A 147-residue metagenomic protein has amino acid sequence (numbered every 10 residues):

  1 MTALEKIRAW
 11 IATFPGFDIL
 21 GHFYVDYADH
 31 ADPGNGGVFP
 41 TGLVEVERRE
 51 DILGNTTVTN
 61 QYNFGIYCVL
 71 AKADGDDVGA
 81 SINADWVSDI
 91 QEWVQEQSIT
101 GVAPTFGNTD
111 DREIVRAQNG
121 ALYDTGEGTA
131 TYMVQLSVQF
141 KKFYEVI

Functional and structural regions predicted by a protein language model:
M1-A28, V46-I147: Charged, amphipathic alpha-helical segments and their flanking helix caps
P33-L43: A short, hydrophobic beta-strand-centered structural micro-motif
